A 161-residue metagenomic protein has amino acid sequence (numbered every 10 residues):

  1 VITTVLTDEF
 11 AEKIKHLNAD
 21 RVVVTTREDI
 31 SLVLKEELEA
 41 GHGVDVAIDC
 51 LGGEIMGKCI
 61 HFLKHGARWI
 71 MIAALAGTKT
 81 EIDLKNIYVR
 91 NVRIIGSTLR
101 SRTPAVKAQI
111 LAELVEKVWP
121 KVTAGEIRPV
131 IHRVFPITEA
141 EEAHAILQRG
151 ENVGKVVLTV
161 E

Functional and structural regions predicted by a protein language model:
V1-I55, K107-I110: Adenosine-nucleotide cofactor-binding segment
I14, E54-E126, T159-E161: Glycine-rich phosphate-binding loop and adjacent beta-alpha segment of Rossmann(oid) nucleotide-cofactor-binding
A19, A40-V44, I87, I127 (+1 more regions): Local beta-strand N-terminus motif with an aromatic residue
E39, K64, E151-N152: Short conserved AdoMet
D45-I48, R68-I72, P129-H132: Short catalytic-loop micro-motif centered on adjacent basic/acidic residues
W119, A124-R133, E141-E161: C-terminal capping/lid region of NAD(P)-dependent oxidoreductase domains
